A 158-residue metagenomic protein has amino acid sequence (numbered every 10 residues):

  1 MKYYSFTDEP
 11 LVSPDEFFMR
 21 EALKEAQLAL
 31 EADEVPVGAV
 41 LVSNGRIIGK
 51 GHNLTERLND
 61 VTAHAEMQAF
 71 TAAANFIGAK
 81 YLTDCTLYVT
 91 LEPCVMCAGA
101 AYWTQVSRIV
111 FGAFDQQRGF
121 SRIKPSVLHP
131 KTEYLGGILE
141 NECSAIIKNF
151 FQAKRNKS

Functional and structural regions predicted by a protein language model:
M1-A29, P93-S158: Zinc-dependent deaminase
A22, A26-A29, A39, G49 (+2 more regions): Small-residue (primarily alanine) positions within well-ordered alpha-helices, especially packing/interaction faces
D33-V37, T83: Short, basic and Ser/Thr-rich N-terminal targeting/leader segments
V37-G45: Short beta-strand scaffold segments in enzyme catalytic cores
S43-N44, T71, T83: A cytosolic small-molecule/anion-sensing beta-strand core signal
I48-T55, K131-E133: Short beta->alpha transition motifs characteristic of CBS
L54-M67: A short, polar/charged loop-to-alpha-helix boundary motif
A79-E92: Immediate flanking context of iron-sulfur cluster ligation sites
